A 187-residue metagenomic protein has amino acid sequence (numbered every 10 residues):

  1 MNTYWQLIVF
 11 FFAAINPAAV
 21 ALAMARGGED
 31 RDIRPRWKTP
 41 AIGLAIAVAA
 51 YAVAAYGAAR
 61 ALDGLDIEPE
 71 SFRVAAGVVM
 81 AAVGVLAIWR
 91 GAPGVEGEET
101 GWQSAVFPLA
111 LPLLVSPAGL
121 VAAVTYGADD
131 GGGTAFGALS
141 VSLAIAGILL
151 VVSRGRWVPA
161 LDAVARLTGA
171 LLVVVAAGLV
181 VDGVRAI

Functional and structural regions predicted by a protein language model:
M1-I15, A87-A110: Small-residue-enriched transmembrane helix starts and helix-helix packing motifs in multi-pass inner-membrane proteins
T3-A55: Juxtamembrane transmembrane-helix termini in multi-pass membrane transport proteins
T3-V20, P69-M80, G131-A146: Structural signature of hydrophobic alpha-helical transmembrane segments
L7, A52-G57, L114-Y126, L172-I187: Hydrophobic alpha-helical transmembrane segments in multi-pass integral membrane proteins
I8-F12, A21-G28, L62, P108-P112 (+1 more regions): Generic transmembrane alpha-helix signature in multi-pass membrane proteins, especially transporters/channels
V20-A25, S142-V158: Transmembrane alpha-helical segments of integral membrane proteins
W37-A87: Membrane helix-loop-helix hairpins that form the core translocation module of multi-pass transporters
I67-R90, L161-I187: Selective transmembrane alpha-helices of multi-pass membrane proteins
